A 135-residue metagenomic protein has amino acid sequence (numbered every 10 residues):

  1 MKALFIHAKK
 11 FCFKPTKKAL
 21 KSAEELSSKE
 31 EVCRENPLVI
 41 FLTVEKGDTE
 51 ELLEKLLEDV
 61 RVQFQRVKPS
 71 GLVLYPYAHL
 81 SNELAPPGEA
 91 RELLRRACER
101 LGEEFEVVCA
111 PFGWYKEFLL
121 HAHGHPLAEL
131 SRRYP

Functional and structural regions predicted by a protein language model:
M1-K14, E25, C33, P37 (+1 more regions): Non-catalytic terminal extensions that flank enzyme cores
K9-V67: Conserved mixed alpha/beta catalytic, RNA-binding, or beta-rich assembly cores of soluble enzyme, regulatory
K10-C12, A78-L80, P111-K116: Active-site-proximal loop/turn and secondary-structure-junction residues that shape catalytic pockets, frequently
L52, N82, P86, A97-C98 (+1 more regions): Phosphate-backbone binding interfaces of nucleic-acid-interacting proteins
E58, V62, E89-E99: Alpha-helical scaffolding segments of alpha/beta enzyme cores, especially the outer helices of TIM-barrel or partial
K68-L84: Short glycine-rich, basic-tinged beta-strand/loop micro-motifs
N82-R91, H121-H125: Short glycine/threonine-rich loop-to-helix capping motif typified by GTGT followed within a few residues by an Asp-Pro
L94-P135: Divalent-metal-activated hydrolytic enzyme cores
